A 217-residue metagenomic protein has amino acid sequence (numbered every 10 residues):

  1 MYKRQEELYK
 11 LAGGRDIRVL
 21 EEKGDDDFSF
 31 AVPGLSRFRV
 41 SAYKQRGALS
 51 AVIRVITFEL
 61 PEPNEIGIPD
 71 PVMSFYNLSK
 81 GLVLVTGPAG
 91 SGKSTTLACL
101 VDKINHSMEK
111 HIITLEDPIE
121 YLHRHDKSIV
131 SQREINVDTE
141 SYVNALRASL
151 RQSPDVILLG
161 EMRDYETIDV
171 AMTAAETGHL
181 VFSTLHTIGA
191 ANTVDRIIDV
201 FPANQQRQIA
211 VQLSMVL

Functional and structural regions predicted by a protein language model:
K3-L217: Short, flexible helix-loop junctions that flank or precede catalytic/ligand sites
